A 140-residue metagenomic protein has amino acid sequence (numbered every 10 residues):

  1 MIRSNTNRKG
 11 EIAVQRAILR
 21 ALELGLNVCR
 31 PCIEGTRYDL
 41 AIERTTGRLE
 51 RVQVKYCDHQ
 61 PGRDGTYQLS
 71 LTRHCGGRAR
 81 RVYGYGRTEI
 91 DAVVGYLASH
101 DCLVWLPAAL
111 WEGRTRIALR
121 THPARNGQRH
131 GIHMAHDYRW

Functional and structural regions predicted by a protein language model:
M1-T36, A41-W140: Mixed-charge (Asp/Glu-Lys/Arg
